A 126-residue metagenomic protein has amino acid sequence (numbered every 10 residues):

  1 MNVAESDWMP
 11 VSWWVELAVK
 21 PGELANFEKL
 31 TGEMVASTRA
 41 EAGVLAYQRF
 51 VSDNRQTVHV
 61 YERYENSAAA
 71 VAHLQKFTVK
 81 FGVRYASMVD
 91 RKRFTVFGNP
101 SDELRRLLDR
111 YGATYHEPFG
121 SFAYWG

Functional and structural regions predicted by a protein language model:
M1-V58, E65-Q75, S87-G126: Short S/T/G/P-rich N-terminal loop/turn motif that feeds into the first structured element of a domain
T78-G82: A short, acidic, amphipathic alpha-helical segment used as a generic capping/interface helix at domain edges
